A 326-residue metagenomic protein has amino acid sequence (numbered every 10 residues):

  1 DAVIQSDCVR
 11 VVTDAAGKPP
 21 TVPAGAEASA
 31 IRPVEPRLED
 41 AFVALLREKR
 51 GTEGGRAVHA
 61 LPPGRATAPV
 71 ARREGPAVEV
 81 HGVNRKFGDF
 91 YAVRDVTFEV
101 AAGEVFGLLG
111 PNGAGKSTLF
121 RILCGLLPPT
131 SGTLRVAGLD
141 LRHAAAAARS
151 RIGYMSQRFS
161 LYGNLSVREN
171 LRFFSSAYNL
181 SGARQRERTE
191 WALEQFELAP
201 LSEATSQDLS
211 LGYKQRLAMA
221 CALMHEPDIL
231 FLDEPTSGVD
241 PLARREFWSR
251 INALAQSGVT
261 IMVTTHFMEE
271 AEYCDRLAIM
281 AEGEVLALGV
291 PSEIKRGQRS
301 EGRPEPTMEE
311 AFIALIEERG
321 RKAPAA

Functional and structural regions predicted by a protein language model:
A30, E35-N84, R319-A326: ABC-family P-loop ATPase nucleotide-binding domain
R172, S176, A183-L201: Conserved ABC ATPase "signature" region
M219: Hydrophobic anchor residue at the start of the ABC signature
E226: Conserved catalytic motifs of ABC-family nucleotide-binding domains
L230-D233: Catalytic Walker B motif of ABC-type/P-loop ATPase nucleotide-binding domains
L288-G289: ABC ATPase "signature
